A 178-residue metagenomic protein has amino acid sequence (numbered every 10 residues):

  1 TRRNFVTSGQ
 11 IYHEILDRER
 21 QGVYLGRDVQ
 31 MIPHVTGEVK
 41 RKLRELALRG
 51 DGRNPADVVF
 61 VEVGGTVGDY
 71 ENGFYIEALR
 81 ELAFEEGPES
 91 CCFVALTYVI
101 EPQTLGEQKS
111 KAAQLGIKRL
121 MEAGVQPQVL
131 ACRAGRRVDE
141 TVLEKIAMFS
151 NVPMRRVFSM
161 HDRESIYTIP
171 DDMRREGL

Functional and structural regions predicted by a protein language model:
T1-L178: Flexible phosphate-sensing "switch/lid" loops adjacent to ATP/NTP-binding sites across phosphate-transfer
